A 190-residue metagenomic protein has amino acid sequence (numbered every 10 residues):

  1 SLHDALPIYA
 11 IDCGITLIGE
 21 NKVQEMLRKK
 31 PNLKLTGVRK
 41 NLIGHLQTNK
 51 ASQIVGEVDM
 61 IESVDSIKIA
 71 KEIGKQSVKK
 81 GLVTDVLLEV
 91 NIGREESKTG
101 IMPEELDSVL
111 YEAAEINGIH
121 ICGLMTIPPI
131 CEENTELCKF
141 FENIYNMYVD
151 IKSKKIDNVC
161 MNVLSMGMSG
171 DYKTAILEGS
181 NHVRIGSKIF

Functional and structural regions predicted by a protein language model:
L2-L6: Short, small-residue-biased leader/transition segments that mark boundaries at the very start of proteins
A10-D12, N32-L35, V55-G56, G74-V83 (+1 more regions): Acidic (Asp/Glu)-rich catalytic clusters
G14-K29, G37-G74, E89: Catalytic beta/alpha-barrel core
I18-E20, V38-G44, I61-S63, T84-V90 (+3 more regions): Hydrophobic faces of well-ordered beta-strands that scaffold small-molecule active sites in alpha/beta enzyme cores
V23-L33, A51, D65-D85, P103 (+1 more regions): Active-site-adjacent beta->alpha loops and helix N-cap segments on the catalytic face of soluble alpha/beta enzymes
P31, K50-A51, A114, K154: Short, flexible, glycine/charge-rich loop motifs used to bind or transfer phosphoryl groups or to couple energy/partner
I92-I189: Active-site loop/helix belt of alpha/beta enzymes
